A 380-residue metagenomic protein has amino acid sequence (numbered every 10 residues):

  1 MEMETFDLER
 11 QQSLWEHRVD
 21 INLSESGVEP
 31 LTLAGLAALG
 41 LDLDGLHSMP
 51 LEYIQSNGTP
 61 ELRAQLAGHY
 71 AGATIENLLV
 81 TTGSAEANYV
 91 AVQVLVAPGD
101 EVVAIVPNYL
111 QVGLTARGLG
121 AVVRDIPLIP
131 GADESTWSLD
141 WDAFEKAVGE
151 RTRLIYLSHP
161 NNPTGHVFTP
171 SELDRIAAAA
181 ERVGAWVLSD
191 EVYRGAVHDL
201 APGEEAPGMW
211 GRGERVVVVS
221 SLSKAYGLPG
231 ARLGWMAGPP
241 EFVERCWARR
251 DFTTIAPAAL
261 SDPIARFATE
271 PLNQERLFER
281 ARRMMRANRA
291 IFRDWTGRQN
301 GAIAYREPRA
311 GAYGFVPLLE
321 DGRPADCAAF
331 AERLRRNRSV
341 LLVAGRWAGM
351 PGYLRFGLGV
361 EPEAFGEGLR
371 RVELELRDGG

Functional and structural regions predicted by a protein language model:
M1-G83, V90, T269-P271, G379-G380: N-terminal small-domain helix-loop-helix segment of the aminotransferase-like
S24, R266, R282-R293, Y305-L318: Conserved glycine-rich beta-strand-loop-beta hairpin in the small C-terminal domain of fold type I
G72, V103, E145-K146, P324 (+2 more regions): PLP-dependent enzyme catalytic core of the Aspartate aminotransferase-like
V94-A116: Conserved PLP-anchoring active-site segment centered on the Schiff-base-forming lysine
D100, A121, R182-A185, E214: A short helix->loop->beta-strand "cap" motif at the edges of active sites that frequently abuts
L119, R182-V183, R338, G379: Helix C-cap/helix->beta junction micro-motif
I129-E204: Active-site phosphate-binding strand-loop segment of PLP-dependent enzymes
E214-R286, R293-R298, R370: Conserved core segment of the aminotransferase class I/II
